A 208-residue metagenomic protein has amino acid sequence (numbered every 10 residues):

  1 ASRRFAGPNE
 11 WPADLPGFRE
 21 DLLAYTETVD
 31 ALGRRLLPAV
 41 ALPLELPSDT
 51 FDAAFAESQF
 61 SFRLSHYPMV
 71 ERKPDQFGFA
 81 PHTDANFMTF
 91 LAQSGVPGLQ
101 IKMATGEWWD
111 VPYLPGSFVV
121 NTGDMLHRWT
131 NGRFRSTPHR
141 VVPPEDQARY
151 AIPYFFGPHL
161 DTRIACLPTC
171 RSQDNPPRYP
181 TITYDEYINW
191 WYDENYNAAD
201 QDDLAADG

Functional and structural regions predicted by a protein language model:
A1-G208: Peripheral, non-catalytic segments flanking oxidoreductase cores
